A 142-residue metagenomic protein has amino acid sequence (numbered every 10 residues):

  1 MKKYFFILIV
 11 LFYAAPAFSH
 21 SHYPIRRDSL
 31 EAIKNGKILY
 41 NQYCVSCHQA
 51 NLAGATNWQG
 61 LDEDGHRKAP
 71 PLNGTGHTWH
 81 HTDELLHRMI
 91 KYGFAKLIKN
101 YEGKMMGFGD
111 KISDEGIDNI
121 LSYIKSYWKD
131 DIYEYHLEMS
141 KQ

Functional and structural regions predicted by a protein language model:
M1-Y4: Positively charged n-region of N-terminal signal peptides that target proteins for export
F18-L39, A55, E134: Electrostatic cytochrome c docking/interface patches
K34-V45, H81-E84, R88, K111-D114 (+1 more regions): Sequence context surrounding c-type heme c attachment/ligation sites in exported
G36, Y40-A50, M105, I120-I124: The canonical Cys-X-X-Cys-His
A53-H87, G107-K111: Gly/Gly-Pro-rich "capping" loops immediately C-terminal to redox-active cysteine motifs in periplasmic/lumenal
P70-P71, M89-D118, Y127, I132-Q142: Axial heme c-ligation environment in periplasmic c-type cytochrome domains
